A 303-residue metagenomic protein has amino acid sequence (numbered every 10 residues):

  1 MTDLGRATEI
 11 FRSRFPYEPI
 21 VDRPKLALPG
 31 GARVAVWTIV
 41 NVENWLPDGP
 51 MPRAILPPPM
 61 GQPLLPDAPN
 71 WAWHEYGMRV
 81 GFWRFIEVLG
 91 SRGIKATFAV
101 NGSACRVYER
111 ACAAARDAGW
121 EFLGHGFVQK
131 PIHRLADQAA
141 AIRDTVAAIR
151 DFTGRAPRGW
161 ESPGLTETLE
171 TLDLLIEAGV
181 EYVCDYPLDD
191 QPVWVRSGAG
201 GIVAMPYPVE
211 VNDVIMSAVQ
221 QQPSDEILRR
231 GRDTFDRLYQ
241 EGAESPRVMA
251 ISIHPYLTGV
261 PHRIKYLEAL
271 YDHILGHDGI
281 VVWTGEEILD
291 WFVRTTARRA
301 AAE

Functional and structural regions predicted by a protein language model:
T2-V203, L228-I251, L257-E303: Catalytic alpha-helical scaffold of carbohydrate-active enzymes acting on polysaccharides/glycoconjugates
S197-I215: A structural motif
V209, I215-R230: Binuclear metal-dependent hydrolase catalytic cores centered on His/Asp/Glu-rich metal-binding motifs
D213-S217, S252-Y256: Active-site-proximal beta-alpha loop/turn segments in soluble metabolic enzymes
